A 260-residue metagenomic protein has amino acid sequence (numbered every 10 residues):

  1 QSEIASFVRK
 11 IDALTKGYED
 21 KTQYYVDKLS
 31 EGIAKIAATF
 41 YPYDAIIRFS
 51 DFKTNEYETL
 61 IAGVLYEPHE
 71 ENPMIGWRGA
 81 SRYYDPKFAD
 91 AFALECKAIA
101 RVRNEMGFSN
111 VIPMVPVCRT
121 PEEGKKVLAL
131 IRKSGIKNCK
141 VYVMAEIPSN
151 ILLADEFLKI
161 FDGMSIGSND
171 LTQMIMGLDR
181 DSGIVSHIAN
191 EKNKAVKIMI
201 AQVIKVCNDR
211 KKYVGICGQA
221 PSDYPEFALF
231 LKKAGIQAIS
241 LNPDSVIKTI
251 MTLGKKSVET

Functional and structural regions predicted by a protein language model:
Q1-T260: Non-catalytic helical/linker scaffolds that mediate oligomerization, partner binding, and domain coupling around large
